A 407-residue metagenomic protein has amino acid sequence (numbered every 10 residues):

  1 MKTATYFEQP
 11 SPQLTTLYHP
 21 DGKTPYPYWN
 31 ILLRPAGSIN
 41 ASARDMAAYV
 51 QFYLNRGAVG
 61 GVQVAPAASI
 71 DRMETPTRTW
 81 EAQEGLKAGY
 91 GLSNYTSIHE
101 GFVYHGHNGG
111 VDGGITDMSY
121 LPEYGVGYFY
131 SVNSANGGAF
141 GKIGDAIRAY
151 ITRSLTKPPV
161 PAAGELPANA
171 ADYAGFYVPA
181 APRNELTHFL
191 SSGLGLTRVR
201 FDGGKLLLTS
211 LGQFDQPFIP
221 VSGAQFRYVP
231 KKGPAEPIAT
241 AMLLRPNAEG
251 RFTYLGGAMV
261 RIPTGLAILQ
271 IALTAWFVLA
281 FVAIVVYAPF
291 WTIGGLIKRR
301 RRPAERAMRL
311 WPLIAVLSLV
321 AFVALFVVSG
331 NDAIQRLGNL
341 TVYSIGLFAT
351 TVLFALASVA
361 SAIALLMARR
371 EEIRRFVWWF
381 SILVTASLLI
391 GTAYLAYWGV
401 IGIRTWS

Functional and structural regions predicted by a protein language model:
M1-P122, I147: Short, surface-exposed loop or secondary-structure junction motifs that flank catalytic or metal-binding residues
N40, S134, G164: Charge-dense, low-complexity intrinsically disordered segments
V50-Y53, T77, I98, F129 (+3 more regions): Generic short alpha-helical hydrophobic face used as a protein-protein interaction/packing hotspot
N55, N136, R183: Flexible, active-site-proximal loop/turn residues at the rims of small-molecule/cofactor binding pockets and catalytic
F102, A139-S407: Peripheral terminal and inter-domain segments
G106, D117-Y120, Y124-S134, R251-L255 (+1 more regions): Short, well-ordered beta-strand elements
D112, A135-G137: A short acidic/small-residue loop/turn micro-motif
